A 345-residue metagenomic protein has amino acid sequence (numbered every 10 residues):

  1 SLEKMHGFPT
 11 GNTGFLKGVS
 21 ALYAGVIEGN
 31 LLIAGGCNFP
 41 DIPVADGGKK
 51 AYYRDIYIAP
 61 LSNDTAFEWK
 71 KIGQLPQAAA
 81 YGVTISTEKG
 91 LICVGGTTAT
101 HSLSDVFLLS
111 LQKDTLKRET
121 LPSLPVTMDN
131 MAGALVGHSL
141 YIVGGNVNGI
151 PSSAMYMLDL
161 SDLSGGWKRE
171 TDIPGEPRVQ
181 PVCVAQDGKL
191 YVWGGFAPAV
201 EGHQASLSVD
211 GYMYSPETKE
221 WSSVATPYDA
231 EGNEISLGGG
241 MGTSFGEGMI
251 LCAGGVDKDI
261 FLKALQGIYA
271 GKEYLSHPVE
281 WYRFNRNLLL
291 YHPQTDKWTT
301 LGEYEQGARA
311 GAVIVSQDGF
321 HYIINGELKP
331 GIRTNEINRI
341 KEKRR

Functional and structural regions predicted by a protein language model:
S1-R345: Kelch-like beta-propeller repeat domains
